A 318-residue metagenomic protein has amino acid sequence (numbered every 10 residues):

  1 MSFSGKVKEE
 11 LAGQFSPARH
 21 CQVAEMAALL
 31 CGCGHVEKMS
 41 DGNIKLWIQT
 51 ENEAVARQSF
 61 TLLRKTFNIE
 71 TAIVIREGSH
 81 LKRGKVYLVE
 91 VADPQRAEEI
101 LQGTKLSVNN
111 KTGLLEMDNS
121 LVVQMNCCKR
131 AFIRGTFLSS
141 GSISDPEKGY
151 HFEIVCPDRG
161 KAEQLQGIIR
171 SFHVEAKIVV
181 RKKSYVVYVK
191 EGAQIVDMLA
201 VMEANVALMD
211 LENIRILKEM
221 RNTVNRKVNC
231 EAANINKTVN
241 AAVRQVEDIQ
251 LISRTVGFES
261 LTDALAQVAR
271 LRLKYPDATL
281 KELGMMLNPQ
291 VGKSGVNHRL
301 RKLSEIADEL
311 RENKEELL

Functional and structural regions predicted by a protein language model:
M1-Q102: N-terminal low-complexity or simple alpha-helical regulatory segments that function as activation/interaction modules
S16-V23, V122-K129, E259, D263: Structural motif
A24-C33, A131-S139, R270: Short, hydrophobic/amphipathic alpha-helical patches that form generic packing surfaces within helical domains
S40-L46, E147-G149, T279-K281: Short acidic, hydrophobic short linear motifs in intrinsically disordered regions
I48-T50, E153-C156, M286-V291: Short helix-coil junctions and helix-kink-helix linkers
R57, T61-E212: DNA-contacting interfaces and partner/effector-binding or oligomerization modules in DNA-centric proteins
D197, V201-R301: Extended mid-to-C-terminal alpha-helical interaction segments
L300-N313: Short, solvent-exposed alpha-helical "recognition" segments
